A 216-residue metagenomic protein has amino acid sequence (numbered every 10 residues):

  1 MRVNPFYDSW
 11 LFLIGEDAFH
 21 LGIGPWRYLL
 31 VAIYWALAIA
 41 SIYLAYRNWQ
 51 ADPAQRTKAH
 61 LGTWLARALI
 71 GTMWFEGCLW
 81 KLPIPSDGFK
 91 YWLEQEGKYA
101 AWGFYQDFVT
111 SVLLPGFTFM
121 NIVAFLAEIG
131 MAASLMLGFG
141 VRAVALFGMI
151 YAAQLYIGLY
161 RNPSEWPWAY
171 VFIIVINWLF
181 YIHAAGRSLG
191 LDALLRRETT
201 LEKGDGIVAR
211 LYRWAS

Functional and structural regions predicted by a protein language model:
M1-A100, D107-L126, L137-S216: Extended, low-polarity transmembrane helix blocks
A127-A132: Core segments of transmembrane alpha-helices that mediate helix-helix packing or line hydrophobic substrate/ligand
